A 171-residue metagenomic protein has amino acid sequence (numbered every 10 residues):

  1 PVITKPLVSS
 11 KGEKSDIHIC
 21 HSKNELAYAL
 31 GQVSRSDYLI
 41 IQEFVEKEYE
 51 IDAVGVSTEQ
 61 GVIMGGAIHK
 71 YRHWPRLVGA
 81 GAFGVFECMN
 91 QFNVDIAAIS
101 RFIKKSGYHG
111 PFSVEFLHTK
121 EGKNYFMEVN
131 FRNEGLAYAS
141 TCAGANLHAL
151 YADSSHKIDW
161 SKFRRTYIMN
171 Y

Functional and structural regions predicted by a protein language model:
P1-I40, V45-E46, S57-G61, N90-A97: Active-site nucleotide/adenylate-binding loops and adjacent lid/helix of ATP-dependent enzymes
V2, I63, Y125-E128: Protein kinase-like catalytic core scaffold
N24, E43-G107, N130-S155: ATP-dependent carboxylate/phosphate-activation module, predominantly the ATP-grasp catalytic core and closely related
E50-D52, P111-S113, F126: Broad gene-expression machinery/nucleic-acid interaction feature
E59-G61, T119-K123: A glycine-centered beta-loop-beta connector
H109-E121: A short glycine-rich, hydrophobically flanked beta-strand micro-motif that places a catalytic Asp/Glu for divalent metal
F116, E128-F131: Active-site proximal loops enriched in glycine and acidic residues that flank catalytic Cys/His/Asp and coordinate
A149-Y171: Peripheral (often C-terminal) accessory segments that flank ATP-dependent C-N-forming ligase machineries
